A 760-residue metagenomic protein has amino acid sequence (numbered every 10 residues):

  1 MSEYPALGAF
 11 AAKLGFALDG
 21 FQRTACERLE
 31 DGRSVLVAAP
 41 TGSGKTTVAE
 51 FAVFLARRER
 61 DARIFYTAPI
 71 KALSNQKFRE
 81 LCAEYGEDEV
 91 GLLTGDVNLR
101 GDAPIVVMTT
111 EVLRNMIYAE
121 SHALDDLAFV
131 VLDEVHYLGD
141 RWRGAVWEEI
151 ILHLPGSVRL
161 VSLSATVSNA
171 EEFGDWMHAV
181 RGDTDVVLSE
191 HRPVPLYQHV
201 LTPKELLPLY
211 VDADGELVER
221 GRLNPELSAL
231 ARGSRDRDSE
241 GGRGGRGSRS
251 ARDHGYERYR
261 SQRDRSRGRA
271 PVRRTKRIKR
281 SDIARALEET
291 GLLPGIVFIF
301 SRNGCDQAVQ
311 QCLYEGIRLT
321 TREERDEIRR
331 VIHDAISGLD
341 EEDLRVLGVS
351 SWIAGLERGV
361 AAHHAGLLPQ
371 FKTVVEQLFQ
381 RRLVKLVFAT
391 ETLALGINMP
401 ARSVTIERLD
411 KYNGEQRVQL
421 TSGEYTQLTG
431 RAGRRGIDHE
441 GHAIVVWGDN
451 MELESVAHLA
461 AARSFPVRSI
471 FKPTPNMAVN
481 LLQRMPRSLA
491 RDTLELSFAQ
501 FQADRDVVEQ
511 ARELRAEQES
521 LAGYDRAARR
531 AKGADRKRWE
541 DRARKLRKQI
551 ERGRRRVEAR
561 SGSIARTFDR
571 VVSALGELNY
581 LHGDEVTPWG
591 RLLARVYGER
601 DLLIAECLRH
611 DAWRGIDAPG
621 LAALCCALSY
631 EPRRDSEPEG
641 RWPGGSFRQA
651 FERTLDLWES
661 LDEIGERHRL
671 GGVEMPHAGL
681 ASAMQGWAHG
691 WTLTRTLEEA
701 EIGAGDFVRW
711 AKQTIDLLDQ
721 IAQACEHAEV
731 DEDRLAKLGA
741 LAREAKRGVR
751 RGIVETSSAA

Functional and structural regions predicted by a protein language model:
Y4-A9, R33, D126-D133, R263-S266 (+3 more regions): Gly-rich Lys/Arg/Thr-decorated short loops/hinges at beta-loop-alpha junctions or inter-strand turns that position
G8, F16-T202, G295-I299, D306-T320 (+2 more regions): Conserved P-loop/Walker A NTP-binding site and adjacent catalytic elements of P-loop NTPases
F65, N75, C82-G91, G245 (+5 more regions): Conserved C-terminal RecA-like helicase domain
K71, R114, V135-G139, A361 (+3 more regions): Catalytic acidic motif of RecA-like/P-loop NTPases
D102-Y118, L356-Q370, L378-N398: Conserved two-lobed SF2 helicase motor
L152, R159-L160, T166-Q311, A361: Conserved interdomain linker/interface between the two RecA-like ATPase lobes of SF2 helicase motors
E357, A361, G366-P369, Q377-V384 (+2 more regions): Non-catalytic terminal extensions of ATP-dependent helicases
M399, S403-Y412, V418-L459: Conserved segment of the helicase C-terminal RecA-like domain
